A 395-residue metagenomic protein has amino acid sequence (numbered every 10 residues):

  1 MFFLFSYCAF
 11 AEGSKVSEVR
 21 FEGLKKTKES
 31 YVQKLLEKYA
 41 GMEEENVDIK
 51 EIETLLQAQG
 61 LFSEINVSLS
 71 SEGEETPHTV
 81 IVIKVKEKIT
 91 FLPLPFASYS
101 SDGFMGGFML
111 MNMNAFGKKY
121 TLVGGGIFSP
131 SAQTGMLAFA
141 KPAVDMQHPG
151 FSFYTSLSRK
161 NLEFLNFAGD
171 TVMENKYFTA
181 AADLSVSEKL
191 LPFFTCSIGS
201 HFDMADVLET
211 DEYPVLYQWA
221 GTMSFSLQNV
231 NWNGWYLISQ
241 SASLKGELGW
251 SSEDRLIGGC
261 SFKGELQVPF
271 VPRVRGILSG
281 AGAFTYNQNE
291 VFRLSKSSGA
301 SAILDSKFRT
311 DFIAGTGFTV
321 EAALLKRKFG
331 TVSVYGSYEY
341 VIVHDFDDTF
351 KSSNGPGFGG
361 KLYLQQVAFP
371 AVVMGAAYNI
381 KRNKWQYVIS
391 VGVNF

Functional and structural regions predicted by a protein language model:
M1-S6: Bacterial N-terminal signal peptides
A11-Y99, M109, G125-K141, M204-D206 (+4 more regions): Periplasmic polypeptide-binding modules associated with outer-membrane biogenesis and secretion
E74-P77, P272, R327-G330, Q366-A368: Short, solvent-exposed loop/turn segments that connect beta-strands within catalytic domains and beta-strand-rich
T76, K84-G234, Q240, L294-S301 (+2 more regions): Gram-negative/organellar outer-membrane beta-barrel architecture
V172, H344-F350: Short, glycine/charged-rich beta-strand-loop motifs at protein surfaces that mediate ligand recognition and catalysis
T222-Y338, H344-F346, A376, V391-G392: C-terminal outer-membrane beta-barrel translocator/porin domains of Gram-negative envelope proteins and their
G355-L362: Short glycine-rich, acidic/polar surface loops and turns
